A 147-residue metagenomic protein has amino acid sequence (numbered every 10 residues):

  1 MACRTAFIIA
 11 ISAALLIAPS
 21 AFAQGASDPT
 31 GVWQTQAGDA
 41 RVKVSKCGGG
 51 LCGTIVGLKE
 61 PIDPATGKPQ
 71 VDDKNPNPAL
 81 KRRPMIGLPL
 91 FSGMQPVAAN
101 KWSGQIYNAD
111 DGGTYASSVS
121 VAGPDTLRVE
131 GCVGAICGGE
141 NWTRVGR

Functional and structural regions predicted by a protein language model:
M1-A10: Bacterial N-terminal signal peptides that target proteins for export
A18-S20: N-terminal signal peptide c-region/cleavage motif recognized by signal peptidases
F22-V32, C137: N-terminal helix-cap/turn-to-beta initiation motif at the start of protein domains
P29-T30, Q36-D110, T114-S117: Central antiparallel beta-sheet cores of small beta-barrel/beta-sandwich binding domains
A98, G123-D125: Residue-level recognition of beta-strand termini and adjacent short loop/turns
D111, A116-V119, L127-E140: Short, exposed beta-strand-loop hairpins at the edges of beta-sheets in extracellular/periplasmic proteins
T143-R147: Short beta-strand-to-coil "C-cap" segments at the C-terminal boundary of structured domains/repeats, marking
